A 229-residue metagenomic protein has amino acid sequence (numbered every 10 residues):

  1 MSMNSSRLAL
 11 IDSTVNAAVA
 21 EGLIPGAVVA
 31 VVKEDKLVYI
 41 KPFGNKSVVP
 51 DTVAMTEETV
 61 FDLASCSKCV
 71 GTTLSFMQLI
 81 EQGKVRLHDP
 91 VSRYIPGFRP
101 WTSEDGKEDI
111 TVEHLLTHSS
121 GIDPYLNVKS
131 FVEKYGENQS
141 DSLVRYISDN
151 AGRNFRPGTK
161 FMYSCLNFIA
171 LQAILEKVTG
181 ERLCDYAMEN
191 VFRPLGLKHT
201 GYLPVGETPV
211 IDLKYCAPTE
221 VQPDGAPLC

Functional and structural regions predicted by a protein language model:
S2-L63, K84, R145, D149: Short, conserved catalytic-motif segment at the N-terminal edge
D12, N16, A20, M77 (+3 more regions): Solvent-exposed, non-membrane alpha-helical residues enriched in polar/charged side chains
D12-V15, V29, D35, D62-H88 (+1 more regions): Active-site SXXK
G26-V28, P90, K160: Residues at or immediately flanking beta-strands
K41, V85, D89, I110 (+1 more regions): Short beta-to-alpha loop/turn elements within the nucleotide-binding domains of ABC transporters
S47, S103-C229: Short, surface-exposed loop or secondary-structure junction motifs that flank catalytic or metal-binding residues
L87-S103, R193-L195: Short, glycine/proline-biased beta-turn/loop segments that scaffold the active-site neighborhood
